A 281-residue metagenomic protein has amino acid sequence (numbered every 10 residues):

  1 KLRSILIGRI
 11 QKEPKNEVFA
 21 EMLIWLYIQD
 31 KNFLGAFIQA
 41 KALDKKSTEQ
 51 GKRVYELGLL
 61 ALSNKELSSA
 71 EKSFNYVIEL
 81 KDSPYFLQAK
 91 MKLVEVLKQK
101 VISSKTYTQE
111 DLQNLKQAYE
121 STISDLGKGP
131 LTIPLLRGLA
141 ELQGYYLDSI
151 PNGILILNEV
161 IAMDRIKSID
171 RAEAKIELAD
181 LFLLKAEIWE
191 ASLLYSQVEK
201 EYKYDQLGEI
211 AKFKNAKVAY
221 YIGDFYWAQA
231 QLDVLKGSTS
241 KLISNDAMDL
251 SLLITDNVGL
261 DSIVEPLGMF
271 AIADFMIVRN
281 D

Functional and structural regions predicted by a protein language model:
K1-D281: Acidic, polar-rich low-complexity tracts and alpha-helical solenoid repeat scaffolds
